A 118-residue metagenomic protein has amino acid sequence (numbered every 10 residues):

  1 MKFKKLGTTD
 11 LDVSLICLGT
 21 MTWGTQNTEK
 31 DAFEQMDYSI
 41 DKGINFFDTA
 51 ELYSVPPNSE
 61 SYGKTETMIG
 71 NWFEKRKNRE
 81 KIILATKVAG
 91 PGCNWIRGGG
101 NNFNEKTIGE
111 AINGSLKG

Functional and structural regions predicted by a protein language model:
M1-I83: N-terminal binding-site loop/beta-alpha segment at the start of enzyme catalytic domains that lines or forms
S39, K87, G118: Conserved catalytic core of Hanks-type protein kinase domains
Y53-P57, G92-G98: A short acidic, helix-capping loop that chelates divalent metal ions and anchors anionic groups
M68-W72, K87, T107, A111-G114: Generic beta-strand or strand-like secondary-structure segments
A85-C93: Substrate-binding cleft and catalytic face of glycoside hydrolase catalytic domains, especially the flexible beta-alpha
W95-G118: Glycine/proline-rich, positively charged, aromatic-decorated active-site loop/lid region on the catalytic face
